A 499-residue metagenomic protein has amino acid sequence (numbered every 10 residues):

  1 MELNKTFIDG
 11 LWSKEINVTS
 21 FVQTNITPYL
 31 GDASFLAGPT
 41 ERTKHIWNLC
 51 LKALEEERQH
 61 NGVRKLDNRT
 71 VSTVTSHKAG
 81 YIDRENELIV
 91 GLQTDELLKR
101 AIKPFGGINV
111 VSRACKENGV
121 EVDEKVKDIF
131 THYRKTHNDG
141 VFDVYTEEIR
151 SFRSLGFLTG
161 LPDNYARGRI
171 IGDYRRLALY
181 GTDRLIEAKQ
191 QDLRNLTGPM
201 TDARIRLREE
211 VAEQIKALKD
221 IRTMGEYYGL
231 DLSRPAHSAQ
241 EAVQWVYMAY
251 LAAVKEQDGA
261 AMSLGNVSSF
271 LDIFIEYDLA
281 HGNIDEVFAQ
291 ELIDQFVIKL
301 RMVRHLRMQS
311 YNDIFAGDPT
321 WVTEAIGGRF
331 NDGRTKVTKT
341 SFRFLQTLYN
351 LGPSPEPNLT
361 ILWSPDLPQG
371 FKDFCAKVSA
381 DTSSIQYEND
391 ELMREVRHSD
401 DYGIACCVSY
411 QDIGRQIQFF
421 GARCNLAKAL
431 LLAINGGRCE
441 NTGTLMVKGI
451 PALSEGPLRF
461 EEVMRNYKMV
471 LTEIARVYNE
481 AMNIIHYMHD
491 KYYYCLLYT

Functional and structural regions predicted by a protein language model:
E2-L497: Conserved catalytic cores of very large enzyme subunits
